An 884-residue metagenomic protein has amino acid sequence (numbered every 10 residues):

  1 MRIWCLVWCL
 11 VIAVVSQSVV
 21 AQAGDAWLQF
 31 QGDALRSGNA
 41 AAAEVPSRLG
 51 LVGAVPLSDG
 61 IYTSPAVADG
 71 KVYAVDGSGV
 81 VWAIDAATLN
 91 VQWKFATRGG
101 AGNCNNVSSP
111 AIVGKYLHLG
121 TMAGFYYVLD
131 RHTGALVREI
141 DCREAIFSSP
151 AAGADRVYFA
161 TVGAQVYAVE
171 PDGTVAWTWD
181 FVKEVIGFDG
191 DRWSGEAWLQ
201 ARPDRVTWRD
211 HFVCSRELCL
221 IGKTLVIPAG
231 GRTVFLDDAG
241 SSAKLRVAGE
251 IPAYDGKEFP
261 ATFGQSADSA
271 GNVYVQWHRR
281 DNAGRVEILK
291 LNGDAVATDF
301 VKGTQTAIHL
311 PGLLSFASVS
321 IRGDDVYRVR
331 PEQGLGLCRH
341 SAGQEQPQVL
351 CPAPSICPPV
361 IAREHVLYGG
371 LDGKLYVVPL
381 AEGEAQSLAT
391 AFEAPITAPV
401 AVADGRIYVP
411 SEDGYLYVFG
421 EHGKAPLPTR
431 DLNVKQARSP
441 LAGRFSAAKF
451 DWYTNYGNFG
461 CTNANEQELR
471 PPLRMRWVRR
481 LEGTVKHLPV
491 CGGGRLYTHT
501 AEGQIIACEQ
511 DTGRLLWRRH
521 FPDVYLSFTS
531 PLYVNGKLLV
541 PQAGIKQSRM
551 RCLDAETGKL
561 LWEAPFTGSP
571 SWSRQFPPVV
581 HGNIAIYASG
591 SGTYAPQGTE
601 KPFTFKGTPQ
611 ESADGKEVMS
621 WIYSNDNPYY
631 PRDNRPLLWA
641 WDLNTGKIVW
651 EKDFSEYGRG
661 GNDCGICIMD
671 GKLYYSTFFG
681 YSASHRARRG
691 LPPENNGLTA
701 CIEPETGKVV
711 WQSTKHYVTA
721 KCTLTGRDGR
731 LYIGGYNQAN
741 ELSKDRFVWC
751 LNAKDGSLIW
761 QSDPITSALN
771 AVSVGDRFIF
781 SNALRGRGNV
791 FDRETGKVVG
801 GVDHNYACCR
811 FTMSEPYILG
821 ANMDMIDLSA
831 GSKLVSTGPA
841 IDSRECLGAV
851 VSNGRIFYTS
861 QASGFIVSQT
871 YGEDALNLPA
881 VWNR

Functional and structural regions predicted by a protein language model:
C5-Q17: Bacterial N-terminal signal peptides
V19-A21: Sec/Tat signal peptide C-region and signal peptidase I cleavage site
A23-L51, G190, L441-M475: Blade/loop signatures of beta-propeller domains
G24-A34, S58-W82, F95-Y127, E139-Y167 (+18 more regions): Repeat-blade elements of multi-bladed beta-propeller folds
L51-V55, N90-G99, A135-I140, V175-W179 (+13 more regions): A short beta-strand motif characteristic of beta-propeller blades
D85-L89, D130-G134, E170-T174, D237-S241 (+12 more regions): Short loop/turn segments that connect beta-strands within beta-propeller blades
L427-A442, S446-A448: Non-catalytic propeptide/linker segments at domain boundaries
